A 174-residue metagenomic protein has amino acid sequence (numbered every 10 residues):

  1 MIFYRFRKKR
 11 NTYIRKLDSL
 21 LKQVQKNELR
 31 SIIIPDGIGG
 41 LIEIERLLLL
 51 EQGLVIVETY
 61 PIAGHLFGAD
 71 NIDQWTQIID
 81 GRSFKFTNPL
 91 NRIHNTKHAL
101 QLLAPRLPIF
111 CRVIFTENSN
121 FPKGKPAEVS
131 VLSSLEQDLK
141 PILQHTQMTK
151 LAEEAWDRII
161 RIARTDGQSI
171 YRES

Functional and structural regions predicted by a protein language model:
M1-E43, L48-L54, Y60-H65, I79-S174: Surface-exposed interaction regions that form or flank ligand-binding interfaces
L66, D70: Polar interaction faces of repeat-based domains
N71-I79: Short, basic/glycine-rich phosphate-binding loops at helix/coil junctions that contact nucleotide phosphates
